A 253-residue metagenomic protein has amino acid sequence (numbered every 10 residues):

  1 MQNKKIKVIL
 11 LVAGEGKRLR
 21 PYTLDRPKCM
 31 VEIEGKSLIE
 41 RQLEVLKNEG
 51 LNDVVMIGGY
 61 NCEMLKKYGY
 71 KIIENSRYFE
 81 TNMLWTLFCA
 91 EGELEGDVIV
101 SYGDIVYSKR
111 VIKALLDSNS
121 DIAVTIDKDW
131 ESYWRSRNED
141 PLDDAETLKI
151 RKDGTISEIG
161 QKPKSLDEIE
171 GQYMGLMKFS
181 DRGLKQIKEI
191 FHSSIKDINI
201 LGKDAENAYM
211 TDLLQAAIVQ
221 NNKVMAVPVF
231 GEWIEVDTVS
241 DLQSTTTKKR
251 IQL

Functional and structural regions predicted by a protein language model:
M1-L10, R18, E32, K36-V100 (+1 more regions): Conserved N-terminal catalytic core of the sugar/cofactor nucleotidyltransferase
Q2-V8, I159-G160, L166-L253: Conserved alpha/beta core of the MobA/IspD/sugar-nucleotide pyrophosphorylase nucleotidyltransferase superfamily
R18, M64-L65, R110, Q186 (+2 more regions): Phosphate- and divalent-cation-binding pockets in alpha/beta enzyme and binding domains that engage nucleotide-derived
L24-K28: Short alpha-helical oligomerization interface
C29, D53, K71, T155 (+1 more regions): Conserved beta-strand segments of alpha/beta enzyme cores
M30, L148-I150, A226: A structural signal for short hydrophobic beta-strand segments in well-ordered beta-sheet cores
Y68, K109-I190: Conserved core of the sugar-phosphate nucleotidyltransferase
G103-I105: The conserved acidic donor/metal-binding loop of glycosyltransferases
